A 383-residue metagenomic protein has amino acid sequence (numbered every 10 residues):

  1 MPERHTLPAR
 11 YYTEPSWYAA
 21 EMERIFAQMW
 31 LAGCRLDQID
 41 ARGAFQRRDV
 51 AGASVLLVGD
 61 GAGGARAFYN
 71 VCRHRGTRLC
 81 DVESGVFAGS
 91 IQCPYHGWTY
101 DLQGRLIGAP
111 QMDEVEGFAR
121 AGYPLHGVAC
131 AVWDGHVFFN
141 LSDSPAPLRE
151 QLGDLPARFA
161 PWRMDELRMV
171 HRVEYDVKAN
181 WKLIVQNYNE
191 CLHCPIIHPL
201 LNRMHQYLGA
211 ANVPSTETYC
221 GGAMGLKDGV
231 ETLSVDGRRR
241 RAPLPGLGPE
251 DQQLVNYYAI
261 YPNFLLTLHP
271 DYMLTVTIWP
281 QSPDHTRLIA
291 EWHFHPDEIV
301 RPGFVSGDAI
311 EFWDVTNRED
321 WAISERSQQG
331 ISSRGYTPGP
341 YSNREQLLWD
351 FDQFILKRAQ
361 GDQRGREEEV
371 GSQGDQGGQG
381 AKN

Functional and structural regions predicted by a protein language model:
M1-A9, D165: Short, contiguous pre-domain boundary segments
L7-V50: Non-catalytic accessory segments flanking enzyme active sites
Q28-Q38, A109-E114, Y257-P262: Short Pro/Gly-enriched beta-strand edge/turn motifs at strand-loop
G33, L79, L106, L201 (+1 more regions): Short clusters of hydrophobic/aromatic residues that line enzyme substrate/ligand-binding pockets
Q38-D143, R149-A157: Rieske [2Fe-2S] iron-sulfur-binding domain
D40, V58-G59, G64, N70 (+3 more regions): C-terminal catalytic domain of Rieske-type non-heme iron oxygenases
G361-G365, G371-G380: Small-residue-biased low-complexity repeat regions
